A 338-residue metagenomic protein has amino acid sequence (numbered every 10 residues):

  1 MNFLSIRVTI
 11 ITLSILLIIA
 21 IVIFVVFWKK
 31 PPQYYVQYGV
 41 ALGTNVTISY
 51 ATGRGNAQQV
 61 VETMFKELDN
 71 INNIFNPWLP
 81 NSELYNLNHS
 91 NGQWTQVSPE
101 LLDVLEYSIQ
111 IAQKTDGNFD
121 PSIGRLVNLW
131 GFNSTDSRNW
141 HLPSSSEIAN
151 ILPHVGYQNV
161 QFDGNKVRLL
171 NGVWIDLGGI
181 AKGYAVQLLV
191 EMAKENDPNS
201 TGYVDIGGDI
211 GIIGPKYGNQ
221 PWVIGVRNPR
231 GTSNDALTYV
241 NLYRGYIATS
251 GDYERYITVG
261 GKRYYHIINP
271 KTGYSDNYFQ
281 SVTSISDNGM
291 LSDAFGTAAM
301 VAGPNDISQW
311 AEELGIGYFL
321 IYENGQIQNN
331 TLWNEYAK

Functional and structural regions predicted by a protein language model:
M1-K338: Mature catalytic core of soluble alpha/beta enzymes
